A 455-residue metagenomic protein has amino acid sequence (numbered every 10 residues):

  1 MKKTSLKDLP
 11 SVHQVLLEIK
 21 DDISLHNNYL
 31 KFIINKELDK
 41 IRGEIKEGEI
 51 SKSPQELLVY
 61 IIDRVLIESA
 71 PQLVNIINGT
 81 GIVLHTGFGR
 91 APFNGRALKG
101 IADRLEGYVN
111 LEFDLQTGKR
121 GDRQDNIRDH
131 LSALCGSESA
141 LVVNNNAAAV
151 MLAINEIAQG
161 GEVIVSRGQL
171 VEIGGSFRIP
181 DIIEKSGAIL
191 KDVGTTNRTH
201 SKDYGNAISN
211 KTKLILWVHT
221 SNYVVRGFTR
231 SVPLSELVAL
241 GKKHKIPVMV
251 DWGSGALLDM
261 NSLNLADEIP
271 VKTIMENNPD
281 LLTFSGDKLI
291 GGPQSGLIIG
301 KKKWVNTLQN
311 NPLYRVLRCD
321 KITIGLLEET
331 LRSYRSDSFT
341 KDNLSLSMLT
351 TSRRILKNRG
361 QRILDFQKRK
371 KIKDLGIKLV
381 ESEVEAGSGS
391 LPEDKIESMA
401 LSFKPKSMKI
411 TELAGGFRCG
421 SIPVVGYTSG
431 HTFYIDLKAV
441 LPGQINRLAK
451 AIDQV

Functional and structural regions predicted by a protein language model:
M1-E68: Long amphipathic alpha-helical segments
L9-P10, I77-G81, I290-P293, I396 (+1 more regions): Short Gly/Ser/Thr- and Asp/Glu-enriched loop/turn motifs at secondary-structure junctions
D39, G79-T80, R90-Q116: Glycine-rich phosphate-binding segment of PLP-dependent enzymes
E68-G79, Y108-G118, S139-A140: Short, flexible active-site-proximal loops enriched in glycine and acidic residues
Q72-L73, F284, I422-Y427: A short linear hydrophobic-aromatic micro-motif
G118-Y334, A451: Conserved PLP-enzyme active-site core in the AAT-like
T323-I324, E328-G387: Conserved PLP-dependent catalytic core of the aminotransferase class-I/II
N358-L441: Conserved C-terminal alpha-helix-loop-beta "cap" of PLP-dependent enzymes that closes/shapes the active-site mouth
